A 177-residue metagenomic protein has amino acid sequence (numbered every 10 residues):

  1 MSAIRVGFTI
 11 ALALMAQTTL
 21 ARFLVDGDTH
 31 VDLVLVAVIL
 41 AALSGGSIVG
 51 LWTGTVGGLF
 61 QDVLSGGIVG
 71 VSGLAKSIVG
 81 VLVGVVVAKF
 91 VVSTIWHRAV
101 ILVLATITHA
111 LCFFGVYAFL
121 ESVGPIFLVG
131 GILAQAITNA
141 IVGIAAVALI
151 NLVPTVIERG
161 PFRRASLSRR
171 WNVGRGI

Functional and structural regions predicted by a protein language model:
M1-I177: Terminal, non-globular segments
